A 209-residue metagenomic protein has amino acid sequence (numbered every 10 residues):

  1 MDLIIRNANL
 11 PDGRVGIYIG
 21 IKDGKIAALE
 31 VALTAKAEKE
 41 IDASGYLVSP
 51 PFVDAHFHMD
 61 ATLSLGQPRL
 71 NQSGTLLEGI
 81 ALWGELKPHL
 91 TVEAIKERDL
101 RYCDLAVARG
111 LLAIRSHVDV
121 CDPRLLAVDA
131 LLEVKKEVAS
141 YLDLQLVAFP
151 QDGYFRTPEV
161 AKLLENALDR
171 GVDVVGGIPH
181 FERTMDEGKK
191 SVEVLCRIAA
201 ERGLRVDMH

Functional and structural regions predicted by a protein language model:
M1, A37-E38, S44, R109-L112 (+3 more regions): Short coil/turn connectors at secondary-structure junctions
M1-S49: Histidine-rich, glycine-flanked metal-binding segment
A8, G24, G45, H56 (+3 more regions): Divalent metal-coordination and catalytic microenvironments
Y46-P68: Di-metal (Zn2+ and/or Mg2+/Mn2+) metal-binding site signature of metallo-dependent hydrolases with the MBL/beta-CASP
P51-A55, I114-S116, L142-A148, V175-G177 (+1 more regions): Hydrophobic faces of well-ordered beta-strands that scaffold small-molecule active sites in alpha/beta enzyme cores
L63-I95, G171-V174, L195-I198, R202-L204: Active-site gating loops and adjacent loop-to-helix segments of metal-dependent hydrolytic enzymes
T75-L126, P179-E182, D186: Divalent metal-binding segments
L126-S140, R156-H209: Histidine/acidic residue-rich metal-binding segments in metalloenzymes
